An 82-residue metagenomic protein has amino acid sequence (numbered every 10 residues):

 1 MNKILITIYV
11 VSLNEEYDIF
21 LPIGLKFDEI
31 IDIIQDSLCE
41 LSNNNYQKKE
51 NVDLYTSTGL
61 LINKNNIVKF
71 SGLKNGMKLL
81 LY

Functional and structural regions predicted by a protein language model:
N2-T7, E50: Short structural boundary motif marking the start of a folded domain
T7-Y9, F20, D53-Y55: Short, acidic/hydrophobic/Gly-rich beta-strand patch recurrent on exposed beta strands that often constitutes part
V11-D32: Short, contiguous acidic and Ser/Thr-rich linear segments
S12-L13, N45-K69: Short acidic beta-strand-loop surface patches of small beta-rich interaction domains
D32-N43: Short, intrinsically disordered, mixed-charge
N75-L79: Loop/turn positions that initiate beta-strands
